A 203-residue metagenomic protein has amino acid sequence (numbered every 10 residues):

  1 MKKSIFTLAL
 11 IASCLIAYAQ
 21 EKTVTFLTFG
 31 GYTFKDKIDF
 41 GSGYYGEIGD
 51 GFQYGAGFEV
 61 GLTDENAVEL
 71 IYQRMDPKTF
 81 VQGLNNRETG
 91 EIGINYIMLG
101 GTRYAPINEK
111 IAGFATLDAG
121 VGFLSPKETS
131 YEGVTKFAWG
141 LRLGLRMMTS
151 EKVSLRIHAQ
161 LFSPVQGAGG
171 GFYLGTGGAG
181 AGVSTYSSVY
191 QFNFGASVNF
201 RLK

Functional and structural regions predicted by a protein language model:
M1-T23, L202-K203: Cleavable N-terminal export/targeting peptides
K2-S4, S184-G195: Short glycine/proline-enriched turn or capping motifs at secondary-structure junctions
A19-G61, V68, Q191-K203: Short glycine/proline- and aromatic-enriched beta-strand/turn motifs that initiate or cap beta-hairpins
K35-G41, P77-Q82, L124-E128, Q166-G170: Outer-membrane beta-barrel proteins
G57-W139, M147-V153, V189-K203: Gram-negative (and chloroplast) outer-membrane scaffold detector with strong preference for beta-barrel transmembrane
A159-Q160: Internal, hydrophobic beta-strand segments that form the core of beta-sheet-rich folds
Q166-T185: Solvent-exposed loop segments that connect transmembrane elements
